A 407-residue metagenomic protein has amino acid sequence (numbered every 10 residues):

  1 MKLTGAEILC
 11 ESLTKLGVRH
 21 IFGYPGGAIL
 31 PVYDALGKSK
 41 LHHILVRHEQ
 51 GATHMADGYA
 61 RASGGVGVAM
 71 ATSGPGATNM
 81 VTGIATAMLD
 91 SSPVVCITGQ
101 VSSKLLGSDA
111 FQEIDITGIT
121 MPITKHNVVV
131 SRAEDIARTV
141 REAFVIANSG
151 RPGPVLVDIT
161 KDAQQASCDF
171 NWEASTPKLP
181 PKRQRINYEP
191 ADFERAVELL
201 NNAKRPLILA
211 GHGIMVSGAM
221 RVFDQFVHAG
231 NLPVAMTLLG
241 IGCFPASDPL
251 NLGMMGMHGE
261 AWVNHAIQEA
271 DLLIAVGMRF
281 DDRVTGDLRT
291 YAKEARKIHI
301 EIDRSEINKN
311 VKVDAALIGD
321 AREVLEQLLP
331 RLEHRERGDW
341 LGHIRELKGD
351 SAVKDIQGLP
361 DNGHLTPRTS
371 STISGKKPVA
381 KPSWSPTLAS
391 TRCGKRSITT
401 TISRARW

Functional and structural regions predicted by a protein language model:
M1-G338, V353, I373, K377-S383 (+1 more regions): N-terminal alpha/beta PP-like core and its mobile active-site loop of ThDP/TPP-dependent enzymes
L9, V32-D34, K348-W407: Active-site diphosphate/adenylate-binding microenvironment
G338-A352: Internal, active-site/partner-interface "lid" segment
